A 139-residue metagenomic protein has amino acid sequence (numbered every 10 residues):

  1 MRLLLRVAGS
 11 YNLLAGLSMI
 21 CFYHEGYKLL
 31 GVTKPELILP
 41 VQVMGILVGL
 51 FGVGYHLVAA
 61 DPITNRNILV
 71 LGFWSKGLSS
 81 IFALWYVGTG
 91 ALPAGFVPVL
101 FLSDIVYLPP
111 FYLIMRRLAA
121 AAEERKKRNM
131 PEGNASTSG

Functional and structural regions predicted by a protein language model:
M1-L4, N12-L39: Membrane-helix boundary elements
S10-S18, E36-A59, L71-I81: Core segments of alpha-helical transmembrane spans in multipass integral membrane proteins
G26, V53-N67, V87-G88: Juxtamembrane helix-break-helix junctions at the cytosolic face of small multi-pass alpha-helical membrane proteins
L30-L39, N67-L71, P93-S103: Non-cytosolic membrane-interface motifs at loop->transmembrane helix junctions
L69-A83, L100-F111: Hydrophobic alpha-helical segments of small multi-pass membrane proteins
I81-V99, R117: Membrane-helix boundary connector in multi-pass membrane proteins
I105-K126: Membrane-water interface at the C-terminal end of transmembrane alpha helices
E124-G139: Short, highly charged, low-complexity non-transmembrane loops/tails of multi-pass membrane proteins
